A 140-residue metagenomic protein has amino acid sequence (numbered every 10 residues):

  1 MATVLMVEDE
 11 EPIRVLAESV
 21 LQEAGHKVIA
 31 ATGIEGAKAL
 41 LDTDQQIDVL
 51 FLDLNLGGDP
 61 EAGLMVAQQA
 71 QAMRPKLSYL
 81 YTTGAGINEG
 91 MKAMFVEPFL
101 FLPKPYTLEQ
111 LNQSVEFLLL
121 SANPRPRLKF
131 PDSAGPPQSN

Functional and structural regions predicted by a protein language model:
E8, T83: Conserved acidic carboxylate
E11-I29: Two-component/phosphorelay signaling modules centered on CheY-like receiver
A30-V49, G57-G58: Acidic, metal-coordinating helix/loop segments flanking the phosphotransfer/catalytic sites of two-component signaling
D42-Q45, Q69-L77, M94: Conserved phosphotransfer cores of two-component systems
D53-Q68: Conserved phosphotransfer microenvironments
G84-E89: Negatively charged, flexible loop motifs adjacent to catalytic sites in prokaryotic signal transduction proteins
A93-L102: As written
P103-L118, N123-L128: C-terminal output helix
